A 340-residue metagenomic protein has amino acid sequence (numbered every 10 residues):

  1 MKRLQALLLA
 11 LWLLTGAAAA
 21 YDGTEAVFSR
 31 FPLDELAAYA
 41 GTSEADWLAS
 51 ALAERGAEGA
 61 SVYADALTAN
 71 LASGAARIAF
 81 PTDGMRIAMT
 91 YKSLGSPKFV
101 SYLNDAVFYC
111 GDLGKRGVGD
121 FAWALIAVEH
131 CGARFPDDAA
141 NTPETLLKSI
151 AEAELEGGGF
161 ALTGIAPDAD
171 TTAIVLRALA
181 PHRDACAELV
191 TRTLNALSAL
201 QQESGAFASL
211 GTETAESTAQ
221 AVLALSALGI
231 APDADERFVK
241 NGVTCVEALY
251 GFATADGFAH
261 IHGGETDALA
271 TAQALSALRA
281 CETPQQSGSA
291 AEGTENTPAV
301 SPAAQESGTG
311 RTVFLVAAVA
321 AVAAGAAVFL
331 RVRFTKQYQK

Functional and structural regions predicted by a protein language model:
M1-L7: Bacterial N-terminal signal peptides that target proteins for export
K2, A17-V328, Y338: Preference for long, amphipathic alpha-helical scaffolds in soluble/luminal domains and all-alpha bundles
L7-G16: Bacterial N-terminal signal peptides
F334-K340: Cytoplasmic C-terminal tails of single-pass
